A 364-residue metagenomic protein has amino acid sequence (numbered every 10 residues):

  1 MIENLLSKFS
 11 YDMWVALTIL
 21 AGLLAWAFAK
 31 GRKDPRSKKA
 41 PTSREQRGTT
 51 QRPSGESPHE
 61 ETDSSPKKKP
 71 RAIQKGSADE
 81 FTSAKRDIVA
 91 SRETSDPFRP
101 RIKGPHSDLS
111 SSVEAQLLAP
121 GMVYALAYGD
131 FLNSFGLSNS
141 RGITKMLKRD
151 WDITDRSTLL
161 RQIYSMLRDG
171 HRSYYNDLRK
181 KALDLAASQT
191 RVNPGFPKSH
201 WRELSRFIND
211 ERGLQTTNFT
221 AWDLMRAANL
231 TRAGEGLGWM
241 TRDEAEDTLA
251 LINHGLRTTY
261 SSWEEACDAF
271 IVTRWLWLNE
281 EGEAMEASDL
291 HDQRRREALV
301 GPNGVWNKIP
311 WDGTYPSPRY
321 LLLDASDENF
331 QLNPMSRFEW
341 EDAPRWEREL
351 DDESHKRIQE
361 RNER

Functional and structural regions predicted by a protein language model:
M1-F9: Short, strongly hydrophobic alpha-helical membrane anchors
Y11-T18, G22-N229, A233-E235, W239-R242 (+2 more regions): Polar/charged low-complexity regulatory segments
